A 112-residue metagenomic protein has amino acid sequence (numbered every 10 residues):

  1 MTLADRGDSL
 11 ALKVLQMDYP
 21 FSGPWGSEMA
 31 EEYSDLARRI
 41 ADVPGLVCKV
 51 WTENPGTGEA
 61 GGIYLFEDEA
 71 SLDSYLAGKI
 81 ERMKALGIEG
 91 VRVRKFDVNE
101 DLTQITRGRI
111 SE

Functional and structural regions predicted by a protein language model:
M1-E59, E69-A77, G90-E112: Short S/T/G/P-rich N-terminal loop/turn motif that feeds into the first structured element of a domain
G61-Y64: A short, exposed loop/beta-hairpin motif centered on an aromatic-Gly-Thr core
I80-I88: A common structural junction motif
